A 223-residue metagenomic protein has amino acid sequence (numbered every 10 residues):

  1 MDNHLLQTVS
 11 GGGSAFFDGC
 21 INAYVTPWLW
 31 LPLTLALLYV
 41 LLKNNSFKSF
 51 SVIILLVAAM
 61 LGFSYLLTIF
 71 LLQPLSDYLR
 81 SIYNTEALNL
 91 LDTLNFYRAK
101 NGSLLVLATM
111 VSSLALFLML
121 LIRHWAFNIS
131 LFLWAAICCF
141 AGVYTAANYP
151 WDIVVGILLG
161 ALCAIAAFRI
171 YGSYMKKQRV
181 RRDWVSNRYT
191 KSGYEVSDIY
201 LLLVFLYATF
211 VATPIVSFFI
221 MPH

Functional and structural regions predicted by a protein language model:
M1-L33, L67-R98, F219-H223: N-terminal transmembrane-helix/juxtamembrane module of multi-pass inner/ER membrane proteins
Y24-L41, L55, L107-V111: Hydrophobic alpha-helical transmembrane segments
P27, L31, I53-L66, I153 (+2 more regions): Alpha-helical transmembrane spans of integral membrane proteins, capturing the lipid-embedded, hydrophobic core of TM
P27-W28, N45-S46, I122-A126: Transmembrane helix interruption/hinge and helix-loop junction motifs
L37, F63, L67, L71-L72 (+1 more regions): Alpha-helical membrane-inserting segments
L38-L66, F127: Interfacial segments of alpha-helical transmembrane regions
I54, A58-R80, A115-L118: Acidic/His- and Gly-rich active-site-bordering loop/insert found across diverse amide/peptide-bond hydrolases
L91-M221: Membrane-embedded catalytic cores of phosphoryl/pyrophosphoryl-handling enzymes
